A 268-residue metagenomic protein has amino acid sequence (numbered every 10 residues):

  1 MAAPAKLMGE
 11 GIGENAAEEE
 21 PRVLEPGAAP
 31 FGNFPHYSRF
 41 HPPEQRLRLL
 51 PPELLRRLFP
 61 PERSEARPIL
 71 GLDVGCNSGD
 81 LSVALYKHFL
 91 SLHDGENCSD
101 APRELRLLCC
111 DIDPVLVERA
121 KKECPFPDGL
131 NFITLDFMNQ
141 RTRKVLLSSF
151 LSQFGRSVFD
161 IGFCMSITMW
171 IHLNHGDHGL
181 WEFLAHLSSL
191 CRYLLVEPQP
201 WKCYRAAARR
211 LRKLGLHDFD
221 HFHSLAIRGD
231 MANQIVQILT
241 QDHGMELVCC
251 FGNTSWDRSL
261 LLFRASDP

Functional and structural regions predicted by a protein language model:
A2-A66: Class I SAM-dependent methyltransferase Rossmann-like catalytic core, especially the SAM/SAH-binding loop
R67-N77: Conserved class I S-adenosyl-L-methionine
S78-A101: Conserved SAM-binding loop of SAM-dependent methyltransferases across substrates and taxa, primarily the Class I
R106-D111: Conserved SAM-binding motif I beta-strand of class I
A120-K121: Conserved SAM-binding loop
I171-H186: A short, conserved alpha-helix within the catalytic core of class I
L190-C203: Conserved beta-strand signature within the Rossmann-like core of class I S-adenosyl-L-methionine
A208-E246: Conserved Class I S-adenosyl-L-methionine
